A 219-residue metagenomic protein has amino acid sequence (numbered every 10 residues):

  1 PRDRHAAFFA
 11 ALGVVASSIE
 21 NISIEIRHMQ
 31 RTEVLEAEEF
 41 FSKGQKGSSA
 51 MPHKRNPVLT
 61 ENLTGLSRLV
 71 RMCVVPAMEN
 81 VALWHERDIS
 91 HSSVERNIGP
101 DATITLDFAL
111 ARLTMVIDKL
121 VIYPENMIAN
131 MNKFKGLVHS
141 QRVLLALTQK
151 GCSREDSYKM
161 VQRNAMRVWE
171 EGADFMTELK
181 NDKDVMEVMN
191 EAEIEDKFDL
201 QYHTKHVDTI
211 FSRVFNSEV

Functional and structural regions predicted by a protein language model:
P1-L83: Internal glycine-rich alpha/beta core junctions
M51-V219: Glycine-rich cofactor/substrate-binding loops
